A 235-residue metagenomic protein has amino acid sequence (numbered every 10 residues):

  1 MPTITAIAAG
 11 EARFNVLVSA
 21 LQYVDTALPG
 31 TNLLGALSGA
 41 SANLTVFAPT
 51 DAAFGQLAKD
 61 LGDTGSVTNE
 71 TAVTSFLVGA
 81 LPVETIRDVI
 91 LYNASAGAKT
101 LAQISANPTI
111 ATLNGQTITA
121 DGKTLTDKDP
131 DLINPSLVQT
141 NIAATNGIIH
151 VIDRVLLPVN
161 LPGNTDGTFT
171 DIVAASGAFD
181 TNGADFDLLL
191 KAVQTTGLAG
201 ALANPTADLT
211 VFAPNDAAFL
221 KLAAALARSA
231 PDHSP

Functional and structural regions predicted by a protein language model:
M1-P235: Mature, structured domains of secreted/extracytosolic soluble proteins
